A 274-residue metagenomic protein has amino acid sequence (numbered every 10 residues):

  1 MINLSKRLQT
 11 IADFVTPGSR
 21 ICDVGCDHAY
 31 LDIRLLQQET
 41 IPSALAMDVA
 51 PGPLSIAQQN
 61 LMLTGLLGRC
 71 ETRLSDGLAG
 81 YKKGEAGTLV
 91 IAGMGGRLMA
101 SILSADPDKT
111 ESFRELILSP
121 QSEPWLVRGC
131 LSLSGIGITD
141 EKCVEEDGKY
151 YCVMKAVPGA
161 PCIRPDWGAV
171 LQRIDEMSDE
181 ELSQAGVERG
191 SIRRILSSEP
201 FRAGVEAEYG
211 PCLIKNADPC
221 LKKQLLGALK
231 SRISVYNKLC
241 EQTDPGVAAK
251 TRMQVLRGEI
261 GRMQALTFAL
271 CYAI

Functional and structural regions predicted by a protein language model:
M1-R20, I33: S-adenosyl-L-methionine
I2-L4, A100-I274: Class I S-adenosyl-L-methionine
V24-G25: Conserved S-adenosyl-L-methionine
H28-I41: Conserved SAM-binding loop of SAM-dependent methyltransferases across substrates and taxa, primarily the Class I
E39-T40, M62-L67, D108-E111: Short helix-capping segments at alpha-helix termini
S43-D48: Conserved SAM-binding motif I beta-strand of class I
P51, S55-G84: S-adenosyl-L-methionine
E85-G93: Short SAM/SAH-binding signature in class I
